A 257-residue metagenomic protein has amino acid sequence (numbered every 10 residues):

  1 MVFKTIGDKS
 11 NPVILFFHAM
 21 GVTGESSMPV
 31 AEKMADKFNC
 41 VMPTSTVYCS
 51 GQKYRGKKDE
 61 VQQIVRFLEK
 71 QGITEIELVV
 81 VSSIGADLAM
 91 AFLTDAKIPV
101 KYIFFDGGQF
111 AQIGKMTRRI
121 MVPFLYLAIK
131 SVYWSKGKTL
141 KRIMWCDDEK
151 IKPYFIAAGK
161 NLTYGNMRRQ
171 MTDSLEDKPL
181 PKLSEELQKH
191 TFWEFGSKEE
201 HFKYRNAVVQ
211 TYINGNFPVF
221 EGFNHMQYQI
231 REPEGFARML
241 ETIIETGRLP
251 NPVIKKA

Functional and structural regions predicted by a protein language model:
K4-S50: Conserved HGGG/HGGXW glycine-rich cap/lid loop of the alpha/beta-hydrolase fold
V41-L78: Active-site loop/oxyanion-hole signature of alpha/beta-hydrolase fold enzymes
V80-A89: Gly/Ala-rich beta-loop-alpha elbow adjacent to hydrolase catalytic centers
T94-S131: Flexible "cap/lid" loop of the alpha/beta hydrolase fold
K115-M116, V132-E185: Conserved alpha/beta-hydrolase catalytic His-Asp/Glu region
T172-Q210: Conserved serine/cysteine hydrolase catalytic core
T211-M226: Catalytic histidine neighborhood in serine/cysteine hydrolases with alpha/beta-hydrolase-type architecture
F223-G235: Catalytic histidine-centered segment of alpha/beta-hydrolase-like enzymes
